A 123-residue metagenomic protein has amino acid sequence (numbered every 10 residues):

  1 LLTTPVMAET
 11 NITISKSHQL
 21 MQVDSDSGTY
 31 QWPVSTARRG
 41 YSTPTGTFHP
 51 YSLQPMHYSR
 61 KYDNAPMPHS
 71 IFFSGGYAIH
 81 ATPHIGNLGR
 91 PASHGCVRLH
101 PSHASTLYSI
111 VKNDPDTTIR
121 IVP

Functional and structural regions predicted by a protein language model:
T3-P5: N-terminal signal peptide c-region/cleavage motif recognized by signal peptidases
M7-G40: A structural motif detector for short, solvent-exposed N-terminal "entry" segments of globular domains
E9, D26-S27, R38-T47, Q54-P123: Exported/periplasmic cell-wall-interacting domains
